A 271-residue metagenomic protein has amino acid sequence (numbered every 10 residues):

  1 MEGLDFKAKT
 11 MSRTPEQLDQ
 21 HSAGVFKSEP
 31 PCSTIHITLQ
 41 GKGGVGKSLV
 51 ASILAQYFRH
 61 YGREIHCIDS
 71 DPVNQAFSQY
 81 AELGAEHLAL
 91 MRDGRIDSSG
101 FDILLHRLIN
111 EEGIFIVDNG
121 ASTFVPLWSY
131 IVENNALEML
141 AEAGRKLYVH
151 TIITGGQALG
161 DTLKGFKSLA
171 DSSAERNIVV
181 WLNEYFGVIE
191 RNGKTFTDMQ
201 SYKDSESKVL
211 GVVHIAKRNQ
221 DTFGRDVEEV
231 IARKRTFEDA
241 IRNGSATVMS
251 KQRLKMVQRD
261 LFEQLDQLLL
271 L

Functional and structural regions predicted by a protein language model:
M1-I37: Extreme N-terminal, non-catalytic leader segments that precede Walker-type/kinase nucleotide-binding cores
G3-D5, N177-G187, G193-L271: P-loop NTP-binding site
D19-S28, G160, K167-S172, M249: Catalytic cores of phosphodiester-bond-cleaving enzymes
F26-I37, A51, H60-F124, Y130: Nucleotide-state-sensitive switch-loop elements of NTP-binding domains
T38-S52: Glycine-rich phosphate-binding P-loop
R59, L108-I109, A141, A170: N-terminal cationic-hydrophobic initiation segments that often serve targeting/anchoring roles
V125-R225: Conserved catalytic-core segment of NTP-binding enzymes
